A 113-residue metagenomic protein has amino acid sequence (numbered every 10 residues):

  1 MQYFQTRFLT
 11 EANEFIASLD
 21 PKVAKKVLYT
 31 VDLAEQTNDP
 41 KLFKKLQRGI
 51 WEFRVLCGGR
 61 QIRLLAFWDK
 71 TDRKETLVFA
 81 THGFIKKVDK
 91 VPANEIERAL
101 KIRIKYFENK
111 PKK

Functional and structural regions predicted by a protein language model:
M1-Q61, K70-V78, I85-K113: Basic, Lys/Arg-enriched alpha-helical interface segments
